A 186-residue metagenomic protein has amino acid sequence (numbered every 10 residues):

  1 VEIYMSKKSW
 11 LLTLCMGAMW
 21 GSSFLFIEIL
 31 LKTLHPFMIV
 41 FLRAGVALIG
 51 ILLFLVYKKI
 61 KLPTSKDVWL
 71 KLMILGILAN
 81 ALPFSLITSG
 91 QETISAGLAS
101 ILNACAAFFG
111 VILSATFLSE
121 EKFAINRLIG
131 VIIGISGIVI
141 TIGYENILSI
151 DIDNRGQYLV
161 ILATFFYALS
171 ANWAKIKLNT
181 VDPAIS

Functional and structural regions predicted by a protein language model:
V1-C15, L48-L75, E92-T93, S119-I129 (+2 more regions): Membrane-interface interhelical linkers
V1-M38, S89, S149-I176, T180-A184: Glycine-/small-residue-enriched transmembrane alpha-helix faces in small-molecule transporters and effluxers
L14-A18, F41-G45, M73, I77 (+3 more regions): Residue-level signature of the transmembrane alpha-helical core of multi-pass small-molecule transporters
M19, S23-F24, L52-N103, S136-I140: Specific transmembrane alpha-helical segments of multi-pass solute transporters/efflux pumps, especially DMT/EamA
G21, I29, L42-A44, L72 (+6 more regions): Hydrophobic alpha-helical segments, especially transmembrane helices and their immediate juxtamembrane helical caps
T33-L82, A107-L113, F166-W173: Transmembrane alpha-helices of multi-pass small-molecule transport proteins
M38-I49, A79, I87-N126, A163: Specific alpha-helical transmembrane segments that line the substrate/conduction pathway and gating interfaces
I51, M73, C105-A107, I112-L113 (+1 more regions): Hydrophobic transmembrane alpha-helices of multi-pass small-molecule transport proteins
